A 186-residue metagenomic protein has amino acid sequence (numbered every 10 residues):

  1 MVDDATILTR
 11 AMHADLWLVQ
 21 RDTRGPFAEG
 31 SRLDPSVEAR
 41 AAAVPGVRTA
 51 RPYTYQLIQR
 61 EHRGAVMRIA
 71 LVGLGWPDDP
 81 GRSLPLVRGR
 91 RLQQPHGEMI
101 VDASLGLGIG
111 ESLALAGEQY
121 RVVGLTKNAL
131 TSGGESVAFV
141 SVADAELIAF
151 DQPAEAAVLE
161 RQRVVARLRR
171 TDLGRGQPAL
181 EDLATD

Functional and structural regions predicted by a protein language model:
M1-A70, R90, Q94-P95, I109: Hydrophobic, regular-secondary-structure patches
W17-V19, R51, R68-L74, E98-D102 (+3 more regions): Soluble periplasmic/extracytoplasmic beta-strand elements of cell-envelope proteins
R21-T23, Y55, L74-P77, S104 (+3 more regions): Solvent-exposed coil/turn segments that connect beta secondary-structure elements in extracytoplasmic/periplasmic
P26-R32, E61-R68, P80-S83, P95-H96 (+2 more regions): Solvent-exposed, non-transmembrane alpha-helical starts
A70-I109: Short beta-strand boundary microenvironments
V87-M99, S112-S132: Beta-strand-rich non-transmembrane domains
L125-D186: Mechanotransmission and gating elements of multispan inner-membrane complexes involved in transport and envelope
